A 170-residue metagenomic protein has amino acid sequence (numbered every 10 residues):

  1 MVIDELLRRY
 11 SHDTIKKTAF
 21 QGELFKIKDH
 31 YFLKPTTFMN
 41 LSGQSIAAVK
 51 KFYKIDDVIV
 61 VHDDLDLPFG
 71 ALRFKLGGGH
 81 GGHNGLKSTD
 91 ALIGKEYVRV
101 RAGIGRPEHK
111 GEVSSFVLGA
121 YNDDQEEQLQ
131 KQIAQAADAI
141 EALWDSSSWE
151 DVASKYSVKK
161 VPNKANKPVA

Functional and structural regions predicted by a protein language model:
M1-L76, K87-V98, P107-E112, E127-A170: Nucleotide and nucleotide-moiety/phosphate-recognizing core
R73-G79, V117-Y121: Short glycine-enriched, charge-decorated loop/helix-capping segments at active-site entrances that position
G81-G85: Hydrophobic alpha-helical segments within soluble ligand-binding/sensing domains
A102: Conserved strand-turn element in the central/C-terminal portion of the radical SAM core barrel that lines
N122-E126: Active-site oxyanion-binding pockets that recognize sulfate/phosphate
